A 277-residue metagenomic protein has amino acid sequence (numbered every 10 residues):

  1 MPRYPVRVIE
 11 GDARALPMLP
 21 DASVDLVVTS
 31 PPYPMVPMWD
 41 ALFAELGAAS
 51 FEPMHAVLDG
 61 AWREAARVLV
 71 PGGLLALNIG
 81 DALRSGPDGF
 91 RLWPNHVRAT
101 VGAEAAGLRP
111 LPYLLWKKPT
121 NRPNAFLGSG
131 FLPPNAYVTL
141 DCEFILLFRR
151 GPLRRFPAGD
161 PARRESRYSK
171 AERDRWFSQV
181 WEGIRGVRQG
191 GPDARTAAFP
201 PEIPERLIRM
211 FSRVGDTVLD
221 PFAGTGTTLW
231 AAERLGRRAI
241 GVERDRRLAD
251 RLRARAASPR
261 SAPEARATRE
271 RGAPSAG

Functional and structural regions predicted by a protein language model:
M1-A15, R253-G272, G277: S-adenosyl-L-methionine
M1-R251: Core catalytic lobe of class I
